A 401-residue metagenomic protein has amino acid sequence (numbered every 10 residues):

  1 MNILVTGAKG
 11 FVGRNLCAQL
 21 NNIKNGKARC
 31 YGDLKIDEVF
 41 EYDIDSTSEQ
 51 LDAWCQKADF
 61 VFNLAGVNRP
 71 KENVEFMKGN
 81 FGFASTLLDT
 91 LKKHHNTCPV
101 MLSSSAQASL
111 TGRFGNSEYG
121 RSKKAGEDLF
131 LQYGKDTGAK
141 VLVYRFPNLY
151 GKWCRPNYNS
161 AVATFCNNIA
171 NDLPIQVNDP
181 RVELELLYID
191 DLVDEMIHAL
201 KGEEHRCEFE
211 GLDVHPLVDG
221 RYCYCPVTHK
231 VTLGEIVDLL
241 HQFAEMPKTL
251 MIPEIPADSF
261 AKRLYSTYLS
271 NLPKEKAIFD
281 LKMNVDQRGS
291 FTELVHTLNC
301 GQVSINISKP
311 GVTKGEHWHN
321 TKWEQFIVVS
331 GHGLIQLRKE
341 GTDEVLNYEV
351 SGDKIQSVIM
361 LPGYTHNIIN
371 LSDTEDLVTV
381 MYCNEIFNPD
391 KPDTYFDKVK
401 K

Functional and structural regions predicted by a protein language model:
M1-G26: N-terminal Rossmann NAD(P)H-binding glycine-rich loop of SDR-like oxidoreductase domains
I44-T86, T90-H94, Q107-F114: NAD(P)H-binding glycine-rich loop region in Rossmannoid oxidoreductase-like domains and their noncatalytic homologs
S85-E127, G134-T137, L142-Y144: Conserved Rossmann-fold NAD(P)-dependent oxidoreductase catalytic core, especially the SDR/UDP-sugar
D128-W153, L173-V182, D219: Conserved beta-loop-beta element that borders a ligand/cofactor-binding pocket
P147, T164-L187, C207, P216-C225: A conserved pocket-lining segment of Rossmann-fold NAD(P)-dependent short-chain dehydrogenase/reductase
P156-T164, R181-G202, R206-E208, G234-D238: Substrate-positioning beta->alpha
H198, G202-K282: Mid/C-terminal beta-alpha module of Rossmann-like enzyme folds, strongest in SDR-family dehydrogenases/epimerases
E275-E316: A short glycine-rich, His/Asp/Glu-containing loop-to-beta-strand
